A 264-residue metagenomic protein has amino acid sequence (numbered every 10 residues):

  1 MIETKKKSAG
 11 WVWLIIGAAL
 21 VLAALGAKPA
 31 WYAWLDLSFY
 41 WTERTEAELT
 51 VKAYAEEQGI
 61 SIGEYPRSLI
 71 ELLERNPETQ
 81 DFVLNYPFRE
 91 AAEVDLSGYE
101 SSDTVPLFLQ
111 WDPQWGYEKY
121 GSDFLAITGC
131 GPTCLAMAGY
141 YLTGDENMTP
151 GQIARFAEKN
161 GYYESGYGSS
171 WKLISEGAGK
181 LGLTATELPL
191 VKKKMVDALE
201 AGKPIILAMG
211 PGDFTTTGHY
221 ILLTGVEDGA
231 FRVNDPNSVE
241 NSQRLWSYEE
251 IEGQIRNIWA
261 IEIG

Functional and structural regions predicted by a protein language model:
M1-G10: N-terminal Lys/Arg-rich, disordered targeting/topogenic segments
I2, A24-E56, D95-L96, Y140 (+1 more regions): Conserved active-site-adjacent core of cysteine acyl-enzyme catalytic domains
K5, A18-A19: Compositionally biased, intrinsically disordered low-complexity segments
V12-W13, G17, A24-Y162: Active-site-adjacent structural segments surrounding the nucleophilic cysteine of cysteine proteases and isopeptidases
